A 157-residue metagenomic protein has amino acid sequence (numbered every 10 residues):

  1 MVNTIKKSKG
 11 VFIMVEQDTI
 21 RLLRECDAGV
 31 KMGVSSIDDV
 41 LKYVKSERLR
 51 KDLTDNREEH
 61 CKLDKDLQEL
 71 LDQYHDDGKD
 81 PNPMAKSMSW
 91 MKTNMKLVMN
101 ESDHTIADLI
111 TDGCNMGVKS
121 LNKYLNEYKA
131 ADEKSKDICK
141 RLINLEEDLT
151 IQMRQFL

Functional and structural regions predicted by a protein language model:
M1-M14: Short, Lys/Arg-enriched N-terminal segments with co-localized hydrophobic residues within the first ~10-30 amino acids
M14-V44, T105-K129: Alpha-helical bundle segments that constitute or directly flank the non-heme di-iron/ferroxidase center
D18-C26, E47-K65, D103-L109, K134-L145: Alpha-helical scaffold segments that form or flank carboxylate-/histidine-based iron centers
L22, S36, D52, S87-M91 (+2 more regions): C-terminal ligand-sensing/allosteric alpha-helical core of TetR-family HTH transcriptional regulators
V34, D64-L71, K92-M95, M99 (+3 more regions): A structural signal for well-ordered alpha-helices, especially hydrophobic packing surfaces of coiled-coils
K65, E69-D108, D112-V118: Carboxylate-rich helix-loop segments that flank metal/cofactor sites and access channels in metalloenzymes
